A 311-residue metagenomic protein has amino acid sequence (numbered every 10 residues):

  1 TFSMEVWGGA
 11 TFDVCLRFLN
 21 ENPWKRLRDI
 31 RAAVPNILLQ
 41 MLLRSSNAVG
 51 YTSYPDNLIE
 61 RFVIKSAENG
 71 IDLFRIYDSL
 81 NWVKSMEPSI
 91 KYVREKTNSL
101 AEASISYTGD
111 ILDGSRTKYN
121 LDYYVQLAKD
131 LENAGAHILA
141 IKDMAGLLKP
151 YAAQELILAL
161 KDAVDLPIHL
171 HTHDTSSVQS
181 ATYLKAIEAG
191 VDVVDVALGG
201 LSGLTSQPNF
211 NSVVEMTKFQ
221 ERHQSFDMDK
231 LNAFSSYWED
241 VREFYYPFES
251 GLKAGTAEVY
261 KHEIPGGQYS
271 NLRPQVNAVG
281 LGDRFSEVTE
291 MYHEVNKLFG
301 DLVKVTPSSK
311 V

Functional and structural regions predicted by a protein language model:
T1-R75, S79-V311: Catalytic cores and adjacent flexible loops of soluble metabolic enzymes that perform enolate/carbanion chemistry on
